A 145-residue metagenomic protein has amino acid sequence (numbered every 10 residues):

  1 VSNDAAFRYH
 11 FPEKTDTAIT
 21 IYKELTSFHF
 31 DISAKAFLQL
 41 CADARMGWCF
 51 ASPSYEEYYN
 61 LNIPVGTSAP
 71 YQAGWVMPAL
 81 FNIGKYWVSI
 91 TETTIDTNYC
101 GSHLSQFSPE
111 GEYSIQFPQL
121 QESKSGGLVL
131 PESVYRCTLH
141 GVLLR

Functional and structural regions predicted by a protein language model:
V1-R145: N-terminal accessory beta-strand-rich subdomains and adjacent acidic, glycine-rich linkers that precede catalytic cores
